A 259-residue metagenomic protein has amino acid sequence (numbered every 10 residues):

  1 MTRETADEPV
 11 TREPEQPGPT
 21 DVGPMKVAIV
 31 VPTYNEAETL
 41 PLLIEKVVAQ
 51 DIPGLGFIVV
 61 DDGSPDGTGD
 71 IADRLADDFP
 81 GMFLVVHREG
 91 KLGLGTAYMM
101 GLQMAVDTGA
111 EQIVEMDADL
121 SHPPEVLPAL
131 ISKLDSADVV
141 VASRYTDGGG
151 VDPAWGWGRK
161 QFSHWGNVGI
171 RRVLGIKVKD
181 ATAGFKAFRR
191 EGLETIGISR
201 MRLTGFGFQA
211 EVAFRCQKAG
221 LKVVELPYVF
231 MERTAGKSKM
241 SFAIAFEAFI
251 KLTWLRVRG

Functional and structural regions predicted by a protein language model:
M1-M25, A49, V168, V173-G175 (+1 more regions): Hydrophobic helical membrane-anchoring modules
V31, G54-S64, V86-H87, M116: Short beta-strand/loop segment that forms part of the nucleotide-sugar
V31-E45, G63: Active-site beta-to-alpha loop of glycosyltransferases that engages the nucleotide-sugar donor
E38-L42, D66-L75: Acidic helix N-cap motif at the loop->helix transition within catalytic regions of sugar-transfer enzymes
E45-G54: Short, acidic, metal-binding catalytic loop of nucleotide-sugar glycosyltransferases
D61-D70, L120: A conserved acidic beta->alpha catalytic loop
R88-D107, P124-F206, R233-A243, A248: Acceptor/aglycone-binding surface of glycosyltransferases and processive sugar-polymer synthases
A110-S121: Short beta-strand-to-loop acidic/aromatic patch adjacent to the donor-nucleotide binding site
